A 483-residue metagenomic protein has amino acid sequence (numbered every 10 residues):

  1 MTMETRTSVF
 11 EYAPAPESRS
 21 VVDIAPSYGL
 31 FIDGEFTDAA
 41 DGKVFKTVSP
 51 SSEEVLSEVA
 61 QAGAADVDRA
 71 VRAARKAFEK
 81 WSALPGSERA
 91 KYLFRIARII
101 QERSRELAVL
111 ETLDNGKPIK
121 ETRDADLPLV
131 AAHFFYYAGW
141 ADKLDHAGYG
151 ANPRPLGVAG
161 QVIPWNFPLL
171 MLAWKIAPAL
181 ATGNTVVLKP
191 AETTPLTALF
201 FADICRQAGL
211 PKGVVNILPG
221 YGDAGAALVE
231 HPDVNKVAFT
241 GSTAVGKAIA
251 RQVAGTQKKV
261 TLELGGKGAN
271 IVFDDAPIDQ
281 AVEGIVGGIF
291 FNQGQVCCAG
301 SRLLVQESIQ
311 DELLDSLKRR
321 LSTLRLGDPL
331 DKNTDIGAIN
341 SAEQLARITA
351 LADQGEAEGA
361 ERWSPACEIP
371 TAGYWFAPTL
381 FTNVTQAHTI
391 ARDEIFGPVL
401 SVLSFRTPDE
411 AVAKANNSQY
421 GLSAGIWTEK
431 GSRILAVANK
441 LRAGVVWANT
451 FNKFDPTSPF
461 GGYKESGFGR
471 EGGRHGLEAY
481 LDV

Functional and structural regions predicted by a protein language model:
T2, S52-E58, L210, V234 (+4 more regions): Conserved C-terminal structural/oligomerization subdomain of aldehyde/semialdehyde dehydrogenase
T2-S51, Y137, Y480: Hydrophobic face of amphipathic alpha-helices that form TPR/SEL1-like repeat modules and related alpha-solenoid
E53, P85, R89, E111 (+9 more regions): Residue-level signal for inorganic ion chemistry
E54-L144: Glycine-rich loop-to-alpha-helix module at the N-terminal edge of alpha/beta enzyme cores
V55-A62, A77-A83, Q161, N270-F273 (+5 more regions): Short, well-ordered beta-strand elements within core beta-sheets of diverse protein domains
F78, S82, A97-S104, A108 (+18 more regions): Structural signal for hydrophobic packing residues in well-ordered secondary-structure cores of soluble enzyme domains
K143-Q280, F405: Rossmann-like NAD(P) dinucleotide-binding subdomain of oxidoreductase/dehydrogenase enzymes
A244-T385, K414, A448: ALDH superfamily catalytic-core signature
